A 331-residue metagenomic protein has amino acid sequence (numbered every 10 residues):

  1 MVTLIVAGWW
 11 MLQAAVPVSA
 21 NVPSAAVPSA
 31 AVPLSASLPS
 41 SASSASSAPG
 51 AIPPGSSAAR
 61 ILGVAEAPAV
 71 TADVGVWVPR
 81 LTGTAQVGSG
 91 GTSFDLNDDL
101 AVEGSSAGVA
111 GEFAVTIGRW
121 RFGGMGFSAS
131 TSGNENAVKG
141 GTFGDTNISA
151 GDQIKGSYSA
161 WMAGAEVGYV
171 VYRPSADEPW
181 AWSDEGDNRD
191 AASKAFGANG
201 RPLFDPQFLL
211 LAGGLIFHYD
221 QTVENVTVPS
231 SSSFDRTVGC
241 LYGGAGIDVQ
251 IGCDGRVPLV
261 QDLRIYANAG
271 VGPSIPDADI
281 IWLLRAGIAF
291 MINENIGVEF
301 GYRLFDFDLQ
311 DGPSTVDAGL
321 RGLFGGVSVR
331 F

Functional and structural regions predicted by a protein language model:
V16-A129, F324-G326, R330: Short glycine/proline- and aromatic-enriched beta-strand/turn motifs that initiate or cap beta-hairpins
A72-V78, G124-S128, Y169, L210-I216 (+5 more regions): Transmembrane beta-barrel strands of outer-membrane/channel proteins
V76, V115-I117, Y169-V171, I247-I251 (+3 more regions): Residue-level signature of outer-membrane beta-barrel architecture
T82-S106, S128-M162, E178-N199, F217-V238 (+2 more regions): Extracellular/periplasm-exposed beta-strand and loop segments of Gram-negative cell-envelope proteins, dominated by
E112-A114, E166-G168, A198-N199, G244-G246 (+2 more regions): Outer-membrane beta-barrel architecture
R119-F122, R173-A176, C253-V257, L263 (+1 more regions): Repeated loop/turn-to-beta-strand initiation elements of outer-membrane beta-barrel proteins
G164-R173, G319-F331: Outer-membrane beta-barrel "beta-signal"
F217, E224-P273: Detector for outer-membrane/organellar transmembrane beta-barrel domains, recognizing the amphipathic beta-strand
